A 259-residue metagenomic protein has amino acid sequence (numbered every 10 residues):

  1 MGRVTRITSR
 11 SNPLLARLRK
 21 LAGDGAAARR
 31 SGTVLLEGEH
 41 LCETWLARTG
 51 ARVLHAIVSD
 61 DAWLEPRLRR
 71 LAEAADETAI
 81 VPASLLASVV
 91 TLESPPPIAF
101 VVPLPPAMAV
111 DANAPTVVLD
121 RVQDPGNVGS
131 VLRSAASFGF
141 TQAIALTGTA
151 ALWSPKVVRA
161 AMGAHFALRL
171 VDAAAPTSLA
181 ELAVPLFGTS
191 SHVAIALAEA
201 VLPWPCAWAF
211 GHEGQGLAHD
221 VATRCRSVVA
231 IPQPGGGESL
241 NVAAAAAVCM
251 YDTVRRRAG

Functional and structural regions predicted by a protein language model:
M1-P125: Arg/Lys-rich RNA-binding interfaces used to dock onto structured RNA substrates
I7, V34, D120-R121, L146-T147 (+4 more regions): Glycine- and other small-residue-rich loops at beta-strand/loop junctions that grip anionic moieties
G38, Q123-S130, S239-A245: Amphipathic alpha-helical repeat scaffolds
A72-E73, I98, A160-A164, P205-C206: Short, hinge-like loop/turn segments at secondary-structure boundaries
F100, S134-F138, T149-F166, H219-G259: Structured adenosyl-cofactor binding patch, chiefly the S-adenosyl-L-methionine
V101-V193: RNA substrate-binding interface of SAM-dependent RNA methyltransferases
F187-G237, N241: Active-site/ligand-binding-proximal alpha/beta "capping" segment
